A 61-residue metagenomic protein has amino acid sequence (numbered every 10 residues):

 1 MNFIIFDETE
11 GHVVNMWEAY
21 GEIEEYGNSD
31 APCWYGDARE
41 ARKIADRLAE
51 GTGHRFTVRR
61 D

Functional and structural regions predicted by a protein language model:
M1-E24, T57-V58: Short N-terminal "domain-start" leader segments that mark the transition from disordered tails or signal peptides into
S29-D61: Short, mixed-charge low-complexity intrinsically disordered segments
